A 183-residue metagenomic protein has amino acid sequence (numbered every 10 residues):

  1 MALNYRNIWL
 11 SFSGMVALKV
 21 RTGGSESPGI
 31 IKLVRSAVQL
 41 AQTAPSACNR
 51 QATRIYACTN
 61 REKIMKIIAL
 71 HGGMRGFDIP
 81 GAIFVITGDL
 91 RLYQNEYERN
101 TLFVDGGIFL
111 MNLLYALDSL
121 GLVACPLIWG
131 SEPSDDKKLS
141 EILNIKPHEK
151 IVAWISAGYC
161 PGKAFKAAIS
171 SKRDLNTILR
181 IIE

Functional and structural regions predicted by a protein language model:
M1-E183: Acidic, surface-exposed loops and disordered segments
